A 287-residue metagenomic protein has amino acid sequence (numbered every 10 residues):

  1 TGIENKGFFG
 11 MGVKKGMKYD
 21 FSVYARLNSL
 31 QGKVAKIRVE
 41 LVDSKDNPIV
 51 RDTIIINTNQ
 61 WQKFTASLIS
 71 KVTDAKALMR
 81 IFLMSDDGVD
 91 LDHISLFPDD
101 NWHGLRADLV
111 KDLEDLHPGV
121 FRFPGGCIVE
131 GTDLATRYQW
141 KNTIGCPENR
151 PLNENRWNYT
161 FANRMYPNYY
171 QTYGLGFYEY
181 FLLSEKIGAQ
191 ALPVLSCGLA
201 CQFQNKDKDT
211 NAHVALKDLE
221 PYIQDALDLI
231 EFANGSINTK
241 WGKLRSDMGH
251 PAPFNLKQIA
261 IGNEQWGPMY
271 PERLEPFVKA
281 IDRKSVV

Functional and structural regions predicted by a protein language model:
T1-T172, Q190-L192, N205-E220, L227 (+2 more regions): Extracellular and organelle-lumenal recognition/adhesion modules and their flexible linkers in secreted
F8-G10, D108-L109, E179-Y180, R245-G249: Generic recognition of flexible, low-complexity loop/linker segments
N28, A200-F203, A233-K240: Short regulatory "switch" loops immediately downstream of catalytic or recognition motifs within protein catalytic
L109-D112, G176-L183, D225, L229 (+2 more regions): A general structural detector for well-ordered alpha-helical segments in enzyme core domains, enriched
G126-E130, C197-C201, N263-P268: Solvent-exposed loop/turn segments at secondary-structure junctions within structured extracellular/periplasmic domains
E179-A191, A252-P253, I281-K284: A structural motif corresponding to the C-terminal end of an alpha-helix and its immediate exit/capping segment
V194-S196, G242: Surface-exposed patches in mature extracellular/periplasmic domains of secreted proteins
P221, D225-D228, F232-V287: Active-site neighborhood of glycoside hydrolase catalytic domains
